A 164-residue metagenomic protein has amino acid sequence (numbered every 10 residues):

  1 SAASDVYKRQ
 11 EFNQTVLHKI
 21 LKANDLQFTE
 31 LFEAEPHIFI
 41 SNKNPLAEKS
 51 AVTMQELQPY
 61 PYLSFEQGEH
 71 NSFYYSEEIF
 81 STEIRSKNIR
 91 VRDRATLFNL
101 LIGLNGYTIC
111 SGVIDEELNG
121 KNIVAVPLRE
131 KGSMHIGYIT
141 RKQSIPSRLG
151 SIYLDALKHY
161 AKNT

Functional and structural regions predicted by a protein language model:
S1, S64-F65, E83-D93: Short beta-strand-to-loop elements that line the ligand-binding cleft of bilobed periplasmic-binding protein-like
A2-Y7: Short, small-residue-biased leader/transition segments that mark boundaries at the very start of proteins
K8-H18, S41-N42, D93, I109-I114: Beta->alpha turn/N-cap motifs
Q14, M54, Q58-E83, S147-R148: Secondary-structure junction motif
L21-E35, A95-I145: Beta-alpha-beta core module
L21-P36, I40-Y62: Flexible hinge/capping segments at coil-to-helix
K43-V52, E130-G132, Q143-L149: Short helix-loop capping/hinge motifs at secondary-structure junctions, enriched in acidic/polar residues
Y74, I145-H159: Short amphipathic alpha-helical coupling segments at ligand-binding clamshell hinges and other catalytic/signaling
